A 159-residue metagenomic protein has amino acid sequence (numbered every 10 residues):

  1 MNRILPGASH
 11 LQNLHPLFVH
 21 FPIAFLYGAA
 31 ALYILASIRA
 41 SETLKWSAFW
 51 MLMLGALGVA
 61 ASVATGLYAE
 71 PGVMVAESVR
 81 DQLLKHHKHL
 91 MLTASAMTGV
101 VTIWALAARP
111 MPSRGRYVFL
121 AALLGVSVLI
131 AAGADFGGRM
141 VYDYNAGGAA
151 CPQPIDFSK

Functional and structural regions predicted by a protein language model:
M1-K159: Polytopic transmembrane helical bundles with strong interfacial aromatic enrichment
